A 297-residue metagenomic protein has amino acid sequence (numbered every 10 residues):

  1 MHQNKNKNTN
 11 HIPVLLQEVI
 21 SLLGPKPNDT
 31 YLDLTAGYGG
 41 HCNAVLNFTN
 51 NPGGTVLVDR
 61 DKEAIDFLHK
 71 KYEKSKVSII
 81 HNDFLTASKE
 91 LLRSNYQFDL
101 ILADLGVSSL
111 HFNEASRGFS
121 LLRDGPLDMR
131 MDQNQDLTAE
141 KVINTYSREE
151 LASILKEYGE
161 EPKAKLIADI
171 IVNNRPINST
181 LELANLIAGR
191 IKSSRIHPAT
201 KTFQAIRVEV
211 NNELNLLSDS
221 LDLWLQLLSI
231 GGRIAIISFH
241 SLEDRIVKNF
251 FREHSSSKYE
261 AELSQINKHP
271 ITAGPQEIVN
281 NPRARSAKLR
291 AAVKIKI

Functional and structural regions predicted by a protein language model:
M1-I297: S-adenosyl-L-methionine-dependent methyltransferase catalytic core, i.e., the SAM/SAH-binding region
